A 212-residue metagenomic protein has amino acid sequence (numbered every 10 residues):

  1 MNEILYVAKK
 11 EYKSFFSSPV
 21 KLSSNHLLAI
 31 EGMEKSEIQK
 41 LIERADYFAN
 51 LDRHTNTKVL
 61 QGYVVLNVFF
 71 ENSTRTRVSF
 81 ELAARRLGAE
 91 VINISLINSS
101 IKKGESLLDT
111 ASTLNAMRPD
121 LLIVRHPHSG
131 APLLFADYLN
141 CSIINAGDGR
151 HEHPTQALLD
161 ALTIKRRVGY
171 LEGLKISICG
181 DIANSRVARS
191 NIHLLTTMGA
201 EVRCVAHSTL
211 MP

Functional and structural regions predicted by a protein language model:
N2-V78, L82: Positively charged, low-complexity intrinsically disordered leader regions
I4-Y6, K10-K13, I143-Q156, I178-G180 (+1 more regions): A short, terminal or domain-edge coil/loop segment
M33, R44-L51, L87, M117 (+2 more regions): Change "in soluble alpha/beta enzymes" to "in soluble alpha/beta proteins
K40-Y47, T113, L134, L159-R166 (+2 more regions): Alpha-helical scaffold segments in soluble metabolic enzymes
K58-K165: Phosphate/diphosphate ligand-binding glycine-rich loop within oxidoreductases
F70-L82, R166-P212: Glycine-rich phosphate/diphosphate-binding loop of Rossmann-like nucleotide-binding domains
